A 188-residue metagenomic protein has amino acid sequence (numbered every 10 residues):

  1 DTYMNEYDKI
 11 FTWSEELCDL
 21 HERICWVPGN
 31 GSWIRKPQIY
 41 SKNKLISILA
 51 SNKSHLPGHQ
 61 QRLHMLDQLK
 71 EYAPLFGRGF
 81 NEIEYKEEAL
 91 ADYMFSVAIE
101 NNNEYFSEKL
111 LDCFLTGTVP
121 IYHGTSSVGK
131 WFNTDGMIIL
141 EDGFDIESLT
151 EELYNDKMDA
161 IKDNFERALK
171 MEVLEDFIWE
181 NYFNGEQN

Functional and structural regions predicted by a protein language model:
D1-E71, K86-N188: Pol beta-like nucleotidyltransferase catalytic core
A73-F80, W131: Surface-exposed helix-capping loop/turn segments at secondary-structure junctions
R78-E88: Conserved active-site histidine-acidic residue motif and adjacent donor-binding/catalytic loop of glycosyltransferases
